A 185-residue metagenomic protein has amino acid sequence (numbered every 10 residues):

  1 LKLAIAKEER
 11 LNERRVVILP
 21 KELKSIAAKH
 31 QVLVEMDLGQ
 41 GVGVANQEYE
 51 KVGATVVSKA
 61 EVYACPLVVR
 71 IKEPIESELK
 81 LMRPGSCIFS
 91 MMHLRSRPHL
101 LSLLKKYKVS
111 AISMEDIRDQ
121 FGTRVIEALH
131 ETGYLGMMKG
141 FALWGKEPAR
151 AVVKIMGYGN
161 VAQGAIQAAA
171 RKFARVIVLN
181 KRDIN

Functional and structural regions predicted by a protein language model:
L1-L103: An N-terminal-biased, well-structured beta-alpha scaffold segment characteristic of Rossmann-like dinucleotide-binding
K2, E8-R10, P74-V152: Glycine/serine-rich phosphate-binding loop and adjoining beta1-alpha1 elements at the start of nucleotide-handling
L11-G41, M138-N185: Glycine-rich phosphate/diphosphate-binding loop of Rossmann-like nucleotide-binding domains
V32, T55-V56, S110-I112, V176: Hydrophobic beta-strand scaffold residues
E48-K51, I126-H130, N185: Short low-complexity, flexible loop/linker segments enriched in glycine and/or proline with clustered acidic
E61-C65, R118-G122, N185: A short acidic, often aromatic-flanked loop/helix-cap motif at beta-alpha or helix-coil junctions that lines enzyme
V69, F89, I112, I177-L179: Hydrophobic/aromatic beta-strand patches that form the interior of the parallel beta-sheet core in alpha/beta enzyme
